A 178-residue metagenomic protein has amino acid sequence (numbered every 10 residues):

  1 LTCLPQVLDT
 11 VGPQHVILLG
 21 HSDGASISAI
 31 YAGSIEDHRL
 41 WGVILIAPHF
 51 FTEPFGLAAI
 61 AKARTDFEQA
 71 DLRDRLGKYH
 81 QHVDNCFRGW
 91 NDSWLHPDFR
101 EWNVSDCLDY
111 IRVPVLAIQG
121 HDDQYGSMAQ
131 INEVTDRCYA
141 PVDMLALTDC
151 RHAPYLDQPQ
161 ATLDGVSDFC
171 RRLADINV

Functional and structural regions predicted by a protein language model:
L1-V16: Conserved acidic catalytic loop of the alpha/beta-hydrolase fold
Q14-E53: Conserved hydrolase catalytic core segment
G56-Q81: A catalytic-pocket lid/entrance helix-loop region that shapes and gates access to the active site across common
W90-C107: Active-site nucleophile elbow and catalytic-triad environment of alpha/beta-hydrolase enzymes
I111, A117-Q119: Short beta-strand/loop motif that positions the catalytic acidic residue of the alpha/beta-hydrolase fold
V113, S127-D136: Short alpha-helix in the alpha/beta-hydrolase fold that links the catalytic acid
D122-G126: Acidic catalytic loop of the alpha/beta-hydrolase fold
V142-D143, T148-V178: Catalytic active-site module of serine/aspartate enzymes centered on a nucleophile-bearing elbow/loop
